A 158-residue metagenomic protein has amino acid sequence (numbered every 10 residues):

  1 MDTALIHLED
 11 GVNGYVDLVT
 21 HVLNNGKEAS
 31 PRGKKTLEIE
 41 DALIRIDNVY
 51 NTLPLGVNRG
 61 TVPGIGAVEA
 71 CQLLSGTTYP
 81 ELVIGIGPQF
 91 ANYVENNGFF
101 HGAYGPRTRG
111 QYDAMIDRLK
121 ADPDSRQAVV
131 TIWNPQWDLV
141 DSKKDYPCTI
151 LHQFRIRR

Functional and structural regions predicted by a protein language model:
M1-R158: Terminal, non-catalytic protein-protein interaction segments that mediate quaternary/complex assembly
